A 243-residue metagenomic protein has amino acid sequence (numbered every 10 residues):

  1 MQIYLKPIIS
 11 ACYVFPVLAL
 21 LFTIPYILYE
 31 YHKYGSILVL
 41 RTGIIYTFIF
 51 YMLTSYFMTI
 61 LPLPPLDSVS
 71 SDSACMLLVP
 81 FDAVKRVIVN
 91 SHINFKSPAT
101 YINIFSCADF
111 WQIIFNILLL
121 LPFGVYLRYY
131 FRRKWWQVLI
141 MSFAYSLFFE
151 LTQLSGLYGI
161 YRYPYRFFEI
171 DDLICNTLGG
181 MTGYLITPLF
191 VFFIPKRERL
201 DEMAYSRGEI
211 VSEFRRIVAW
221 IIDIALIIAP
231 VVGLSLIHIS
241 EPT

Functional and structural regions predicted by a protein language model:
M1-Y165, M181-S240: Bulky hydrophobic segments
D171-M181: Alpha-helical transmembrane segments
